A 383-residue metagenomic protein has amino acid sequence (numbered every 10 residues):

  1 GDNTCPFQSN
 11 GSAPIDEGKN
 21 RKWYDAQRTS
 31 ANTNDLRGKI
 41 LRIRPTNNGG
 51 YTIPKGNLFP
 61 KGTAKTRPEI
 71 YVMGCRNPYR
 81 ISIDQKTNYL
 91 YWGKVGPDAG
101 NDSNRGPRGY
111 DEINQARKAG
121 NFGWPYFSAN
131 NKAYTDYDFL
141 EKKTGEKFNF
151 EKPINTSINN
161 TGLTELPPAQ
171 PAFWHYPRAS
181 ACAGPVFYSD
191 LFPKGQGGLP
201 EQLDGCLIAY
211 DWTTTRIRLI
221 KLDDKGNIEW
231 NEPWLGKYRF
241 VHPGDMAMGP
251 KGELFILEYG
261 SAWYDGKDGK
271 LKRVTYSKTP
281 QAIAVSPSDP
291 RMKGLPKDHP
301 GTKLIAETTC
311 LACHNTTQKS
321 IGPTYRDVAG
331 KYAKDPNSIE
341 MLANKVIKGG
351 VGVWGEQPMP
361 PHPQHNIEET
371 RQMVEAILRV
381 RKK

Functional and structural regions predicted by a protein language model:
G1-E232, V241, F255-L257, W263-R291: Beta-propeller domain segments
N34, G38-L41, D111, A183 (+5 more regions): Solvent-exposed, polar/charged alpha-helical surfaces in well-ordered, non-transmembrane soluble domains, broadly
P54, Q202, G266, S320 (+2 more regions): Alpha-helix N-cap and coil->helix boundary residues
R67, K278-A306, K331, D335: Electrostatic cytochrome c docking/interface patches
L271, E307-T316, M373, I377: The canonical Cys-X-X-Cys-His
A312, I321-Y332, K345-V374, V380: Axial heme c-ligation environment in periplasmic c-type cytochrome domains
